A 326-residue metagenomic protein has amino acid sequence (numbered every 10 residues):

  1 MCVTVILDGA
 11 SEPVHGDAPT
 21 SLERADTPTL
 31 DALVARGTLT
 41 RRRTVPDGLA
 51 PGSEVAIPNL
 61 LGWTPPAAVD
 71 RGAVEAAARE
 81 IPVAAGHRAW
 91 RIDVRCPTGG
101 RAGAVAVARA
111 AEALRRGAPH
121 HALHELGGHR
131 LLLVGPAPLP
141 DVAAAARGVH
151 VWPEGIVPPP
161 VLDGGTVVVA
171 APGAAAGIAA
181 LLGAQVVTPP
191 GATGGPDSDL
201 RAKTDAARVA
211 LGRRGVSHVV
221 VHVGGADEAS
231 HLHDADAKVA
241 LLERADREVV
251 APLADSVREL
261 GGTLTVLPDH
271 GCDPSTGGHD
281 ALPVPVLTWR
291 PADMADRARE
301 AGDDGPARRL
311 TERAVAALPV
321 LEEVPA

Functional and structural regions predicted by a protein language model:
M1-A326: Feature captures the catalytic ectodomains and active-site-proximal regions of enzymes that hydrolyze or transfer
